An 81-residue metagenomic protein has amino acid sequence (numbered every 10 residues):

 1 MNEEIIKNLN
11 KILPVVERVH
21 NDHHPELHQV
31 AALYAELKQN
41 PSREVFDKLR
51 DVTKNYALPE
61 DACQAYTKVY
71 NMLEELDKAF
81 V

Functional and structural regions predicted by a protein language model:
M1-N2, V81: Long amphipathic alpha-helical segments with strong coiled-coil/leucine-zipper propensity
N2-I5, S42, A62-V69: Intrinsic-disorder-associated interaction segments
E3-Y34: N-terminal acidic leader/helix
N10, A31, R50, Y70 (+1 more regions): Residue-level detector of alpha-helical secondary structure
V19-H24, S42, L58-C63: Charged, low-complexity interaction regions
L27-A32, D47, C63-N71: Short, charged, amphipathic alpha-helical segments
Q39-E60: Amphipathic protein-protein interaction modules
Y56-V81: Amphipathic alpha-helical binding modules
